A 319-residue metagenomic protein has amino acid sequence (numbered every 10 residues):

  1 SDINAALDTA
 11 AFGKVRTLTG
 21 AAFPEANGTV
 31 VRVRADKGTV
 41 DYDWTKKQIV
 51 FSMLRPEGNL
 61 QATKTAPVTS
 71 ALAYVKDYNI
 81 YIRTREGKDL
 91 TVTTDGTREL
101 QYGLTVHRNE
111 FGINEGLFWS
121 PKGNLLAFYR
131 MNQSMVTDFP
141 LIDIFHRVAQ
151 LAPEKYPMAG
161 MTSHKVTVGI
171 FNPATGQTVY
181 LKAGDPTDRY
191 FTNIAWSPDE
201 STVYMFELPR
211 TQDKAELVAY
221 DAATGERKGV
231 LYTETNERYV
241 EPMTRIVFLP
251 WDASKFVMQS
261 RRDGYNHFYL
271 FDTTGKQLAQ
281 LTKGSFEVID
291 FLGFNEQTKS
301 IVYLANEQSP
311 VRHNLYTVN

Functional and structural regions predicted by a protein language model:
S1-N319: Beta-propeller folds
